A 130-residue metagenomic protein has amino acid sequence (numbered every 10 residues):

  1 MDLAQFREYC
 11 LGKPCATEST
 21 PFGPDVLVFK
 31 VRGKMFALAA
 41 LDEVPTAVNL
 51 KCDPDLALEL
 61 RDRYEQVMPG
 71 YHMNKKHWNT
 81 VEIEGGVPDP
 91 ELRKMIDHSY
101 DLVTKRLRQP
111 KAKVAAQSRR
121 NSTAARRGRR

Functional and structural regions predicted by a protein language model:
M1-R130: Charge-dense, helix-prone N-terminal extensions
